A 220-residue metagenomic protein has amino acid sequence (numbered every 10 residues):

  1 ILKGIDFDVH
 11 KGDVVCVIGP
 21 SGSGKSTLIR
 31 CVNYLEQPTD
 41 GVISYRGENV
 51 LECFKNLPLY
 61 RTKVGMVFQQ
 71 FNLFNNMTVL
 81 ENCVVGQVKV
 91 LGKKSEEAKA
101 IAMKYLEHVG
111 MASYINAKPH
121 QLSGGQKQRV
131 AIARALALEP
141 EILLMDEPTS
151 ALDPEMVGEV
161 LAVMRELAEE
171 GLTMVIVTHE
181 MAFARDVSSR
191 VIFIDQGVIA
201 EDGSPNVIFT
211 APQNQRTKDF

Functional and structural regions predicted by a protein language model:
I1-P205: ABC family nucleotide-binding domain
D195, N206-F220: C-terminal boundary and immediately downstream tail of ABC-type ATPase nucleotide-binding domains
